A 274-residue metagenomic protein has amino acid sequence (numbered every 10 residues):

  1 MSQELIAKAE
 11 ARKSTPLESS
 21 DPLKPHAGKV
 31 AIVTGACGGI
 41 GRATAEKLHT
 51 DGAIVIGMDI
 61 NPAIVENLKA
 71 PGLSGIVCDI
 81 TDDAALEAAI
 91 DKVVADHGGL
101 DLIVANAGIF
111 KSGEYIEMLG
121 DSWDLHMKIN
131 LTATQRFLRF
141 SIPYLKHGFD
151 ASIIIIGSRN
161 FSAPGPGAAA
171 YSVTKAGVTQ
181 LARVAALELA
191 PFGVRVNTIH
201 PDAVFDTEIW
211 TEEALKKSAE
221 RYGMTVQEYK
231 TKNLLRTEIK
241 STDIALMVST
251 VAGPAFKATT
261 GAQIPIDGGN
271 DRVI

Functional and structural regions predicted by a protein language model:
S2-P22, A163, F256, T260-I274: Short C-terminal tail/terminal secondary-structure segment of NAD(P)H-dependent dehydrogenase/reductase domains
V30, C37-G38: Conserved glycine-rich cofactor-binding loop
V104, A190, R195, T259-G261: Short, small/polar-rich loop/turn modules that mediate ligand/substrate recognition or access, typified
E114-Y115, L119-M127, L215: Substrate-binding pocket helix/loop in short-chain dehydrogenase/reductase
L138, T174, A182: Active-site helix of classical SDR
L138, T237-I266, D271-R272: C-terminal substrate-recognition "lid" of short-chain dehydrogenase/reductases
S158: Residue(s) in the substrate-gating loop at a strand-loop-helix junction that position the organic substrate next
